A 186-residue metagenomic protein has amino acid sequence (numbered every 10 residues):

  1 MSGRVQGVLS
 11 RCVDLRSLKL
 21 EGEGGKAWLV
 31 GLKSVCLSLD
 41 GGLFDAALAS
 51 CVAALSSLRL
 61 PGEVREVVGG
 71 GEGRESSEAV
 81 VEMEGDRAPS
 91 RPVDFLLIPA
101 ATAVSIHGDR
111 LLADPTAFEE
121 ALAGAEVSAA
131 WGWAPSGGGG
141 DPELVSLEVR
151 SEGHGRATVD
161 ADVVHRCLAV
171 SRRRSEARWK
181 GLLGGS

Functional and structural regions predicted by a protein language model:
M1-S186: Polyanion-binding surfaces on beta-sheet-dominated domains and ring/shell assemblies
